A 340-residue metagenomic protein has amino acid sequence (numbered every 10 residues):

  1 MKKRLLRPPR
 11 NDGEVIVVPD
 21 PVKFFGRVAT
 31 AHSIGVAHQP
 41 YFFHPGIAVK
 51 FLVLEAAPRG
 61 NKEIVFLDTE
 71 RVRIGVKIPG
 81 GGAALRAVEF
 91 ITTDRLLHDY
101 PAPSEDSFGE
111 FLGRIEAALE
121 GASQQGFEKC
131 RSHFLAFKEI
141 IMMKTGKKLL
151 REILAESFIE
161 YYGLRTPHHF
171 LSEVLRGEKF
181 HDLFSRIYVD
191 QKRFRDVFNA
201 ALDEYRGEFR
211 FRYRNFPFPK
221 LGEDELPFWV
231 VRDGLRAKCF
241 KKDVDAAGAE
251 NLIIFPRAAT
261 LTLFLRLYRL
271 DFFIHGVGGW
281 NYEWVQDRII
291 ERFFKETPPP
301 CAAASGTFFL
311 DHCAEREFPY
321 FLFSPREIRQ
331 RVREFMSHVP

Functional and structural regions predicted by a protein language model:
M1-P40, R114: N-terminal regions that are enriched for targeting/export leaders and immediately downstream pro/stem segments
A29-T30, R59, E223-E225, R266-L270 (+1 more regions): Short, well-ordered loop/turn elements at secondary-structure boundaries
T30-R59: N-terminal catalytic cores of NTP/NDP-binding nucleotidyl/phosphoryl-transfer enzymes
A37-P40, V65-E70, E173-R176, V277-W280 (+1 more regions): An acidic- and aromatic-residue-enriched active-site/binding cleft used to recognize and process polar
R59-A102, V285-F321: Catalytic or ion-translocation cores adjacent to nucleophile or general acid/base/metal-coordination motifs in diverse
I64-L154: Internal, well-ordered alpha/beta segment that forms a basic, Gly-enriched binding/recognition surface
I115-E250, F255-R269, H312-F318, S324-P340: Aromatic-residue-lined binding/catalytic grooves and analogous aromatic/hydrophobic interfacial grooves in multimeric
F273-H275: Short hydrophobic beta-strand that contains or immediately precedes a catalytic carboxylate
